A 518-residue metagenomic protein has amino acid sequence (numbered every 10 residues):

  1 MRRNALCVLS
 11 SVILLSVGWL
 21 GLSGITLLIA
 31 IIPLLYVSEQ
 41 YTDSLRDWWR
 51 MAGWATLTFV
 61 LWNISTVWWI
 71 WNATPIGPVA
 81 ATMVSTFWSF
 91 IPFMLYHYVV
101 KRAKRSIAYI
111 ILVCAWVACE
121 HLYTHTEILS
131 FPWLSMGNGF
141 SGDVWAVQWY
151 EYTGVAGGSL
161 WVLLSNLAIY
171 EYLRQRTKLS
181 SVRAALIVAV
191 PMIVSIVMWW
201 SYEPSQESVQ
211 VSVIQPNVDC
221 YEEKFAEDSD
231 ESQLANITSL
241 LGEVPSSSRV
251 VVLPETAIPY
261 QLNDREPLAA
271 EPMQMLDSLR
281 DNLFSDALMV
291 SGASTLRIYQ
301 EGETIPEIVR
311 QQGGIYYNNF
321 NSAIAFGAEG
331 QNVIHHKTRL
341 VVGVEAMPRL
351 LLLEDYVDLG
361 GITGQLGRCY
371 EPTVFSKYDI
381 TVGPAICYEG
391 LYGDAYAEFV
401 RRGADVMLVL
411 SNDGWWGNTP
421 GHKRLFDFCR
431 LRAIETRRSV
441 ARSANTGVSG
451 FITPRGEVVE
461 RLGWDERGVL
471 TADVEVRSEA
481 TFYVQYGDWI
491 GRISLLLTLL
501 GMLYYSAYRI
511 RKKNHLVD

Functional and structural regions predicted by a protein language model:
M1-W200, G417-N418, A444, V459 (+1 more regions): Membrane-embedded alpha-helical bundles of multi-pass enzymes that act on lipidic or dolichyl-linked glycan substrates
W19-L35, W62-S65, Q215-P216, S247-D264 (+2 more regions): Short, conserved active-site loops that position catalytic residues or coordinate cofactors/metal ions across diverse
E39, Y96-V100, Y170, R174 (+5 more regions): Generic structural signal for well-ordered alpha-helical scaffold segments
N72-I76, A103, H125-V155, I308-G393: Active-site catalytic loop in hydrolytic enzyme cores
W88-I91, V113-C114, V250, T256-I258 (+5 more regions): CN hydrolase (nitrilase-like) catalytic-core segments centered on the catalytic cysteine and neighboring Lys/Glu
F93, E151, L167, A235 (+4 more regions): Short, contiguous clusters of charged residues that form electrostatic/catalytic patches at enzyme active sites, used
V147, V188-S246, N412-L425, R430-R437 (+2 more regions): Non-cytosolic juxtamembrane linkers/loops that tether extracellular or periplasmic domains to nearby transmembrane
M198-V342, V374-Y378, P384, Y388: Soluble catalytic regions of membrane-associated enzymes that act on cell-envelope and secretory-pathway components
